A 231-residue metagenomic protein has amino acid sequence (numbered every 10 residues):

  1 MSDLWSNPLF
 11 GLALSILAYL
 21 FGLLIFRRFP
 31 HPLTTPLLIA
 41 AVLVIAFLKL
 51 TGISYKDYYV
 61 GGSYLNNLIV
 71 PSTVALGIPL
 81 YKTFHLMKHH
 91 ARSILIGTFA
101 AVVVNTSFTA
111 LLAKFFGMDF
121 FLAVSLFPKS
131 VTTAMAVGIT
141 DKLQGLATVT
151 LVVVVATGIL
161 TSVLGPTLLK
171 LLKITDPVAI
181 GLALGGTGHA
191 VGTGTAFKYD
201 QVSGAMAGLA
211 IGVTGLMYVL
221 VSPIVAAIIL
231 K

Functional and structural regions predicted by a protein language model:
S2-S15, Y19-Y81, H89-S93, G97 (+1 more regions): Helical membrane-embedded segments and adjacent short helical loop/helix-boundary regions of multi-pass membrane
P8-S15, F84-T109, L151-L160, A210-L216: Entry/N-cap segments of selected transmembrane alpha helices and their immediately preceding amphipathic helices
L37, T83, K170, I174-G181: Internal alpha-helical transmembrane segments of multi-pass membrane proteins
L38-L50, V70-A75, I96-F108, F127-V137 (+2 more regions): Small-residue-rich segments of transmembrane alpha-helices in multi-pass membrane proteins, especially helix faces
P79-A91, K114-F115, G138-A156, A227: Helix-loop-helix hairpins and the membrane-proximal interhelical loops of multi-pass alpha-helical transport proteins
I96-A136, T157-L172: Transmembrane alpha-helices that form the ion-translocation and gating core of multi-pass ion transport proteins
F120-V149, V155-A156, T175-V213: Alpha-helical membrane segments and immediately flanking helix-loop junctions that form or couple to the substrate/ion
V221-K231: Juxtamembrane boundary at the C-terminal end of a transmembrane helix
